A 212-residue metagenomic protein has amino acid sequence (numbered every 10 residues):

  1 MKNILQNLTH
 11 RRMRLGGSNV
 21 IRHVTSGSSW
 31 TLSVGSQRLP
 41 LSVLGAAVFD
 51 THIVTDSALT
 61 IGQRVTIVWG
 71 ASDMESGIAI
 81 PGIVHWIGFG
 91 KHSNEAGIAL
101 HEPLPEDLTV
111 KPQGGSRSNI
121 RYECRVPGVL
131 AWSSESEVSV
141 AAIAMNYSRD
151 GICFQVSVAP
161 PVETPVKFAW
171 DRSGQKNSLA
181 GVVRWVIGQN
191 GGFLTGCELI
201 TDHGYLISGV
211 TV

Functional and structural regions predicted by a protein language model:
M1-V212: Structured alpha-helical
